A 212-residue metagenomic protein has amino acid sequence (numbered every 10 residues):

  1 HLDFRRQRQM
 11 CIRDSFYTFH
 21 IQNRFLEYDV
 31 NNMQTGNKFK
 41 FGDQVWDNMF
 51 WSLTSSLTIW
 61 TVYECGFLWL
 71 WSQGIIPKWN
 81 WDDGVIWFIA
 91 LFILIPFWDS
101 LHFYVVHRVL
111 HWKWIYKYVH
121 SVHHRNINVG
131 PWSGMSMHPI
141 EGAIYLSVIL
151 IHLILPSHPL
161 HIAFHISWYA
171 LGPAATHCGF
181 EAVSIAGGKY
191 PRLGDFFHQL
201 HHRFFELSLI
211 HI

Functional and structural regions predicted by a protein language model:
H1-R8, I12, I210-H211: Single conserved hydrophobic/aromatic residue that forms the stacking wall/gate of nucleotide- or nucleobase-binding
R8-M10, N23, A174: Intrinsic disorder/low-complexity segments enriched in polar/small residues
R13, V62-S72, L101: Transmembrane alpha-helical segments in integral membrane proteins
R13-L26, R108-W114: Membrane-water interface of transmembrane alpha-helices
H20, M33-G36, G74: Short, flexible coil/linker elements and helix-boundary hinge sites characteristic of intrinsically disordered
M33-E64, V85-I210: Membrane-embedded catalytic scaffold of the fatty acid hydroxylase/desaturase
S72-W81: Membrane-interface helix termini and inter-helical loops of multi-pass transporters
